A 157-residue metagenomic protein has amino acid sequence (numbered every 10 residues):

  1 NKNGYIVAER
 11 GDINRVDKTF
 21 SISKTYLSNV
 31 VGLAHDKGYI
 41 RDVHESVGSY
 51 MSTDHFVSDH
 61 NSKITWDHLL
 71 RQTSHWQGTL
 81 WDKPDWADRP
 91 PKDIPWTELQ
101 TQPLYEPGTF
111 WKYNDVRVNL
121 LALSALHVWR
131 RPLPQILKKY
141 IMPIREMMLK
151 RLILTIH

Functional and structural regions predicted by a protein language model:
N1-T19: Short, conserved catalytic-motif segment at the N-terminal edge
K2, R10-G11, K63, R71 (+1 more regions): N-terminal core-entry segment
G4, K18-V43, L69, L121-A125: Active-site SXXK
I6-R10, L80-H157: Catalytic-site signature segments of enzymes, centered on catalytic residues
V7-G11, V31, S49: Acidic/histidine-rich, surface-exposed loop or edge segments in extracytoplasmic proteins
V16-S21, F56-K63, T109-D115, H157: A glycine-rich, coil/turn loop motif that links secondary-structure elements
I22, S46-G48, K83-P84: "Short basic amphipathic alpha-helical interaction patches in structured regions
K37-W76, Q100, W129-H157: Active-site helix/loop module of the DD-peptidase/beta-lactamase fold, centered on the serine-lysine SxxK catalytic
